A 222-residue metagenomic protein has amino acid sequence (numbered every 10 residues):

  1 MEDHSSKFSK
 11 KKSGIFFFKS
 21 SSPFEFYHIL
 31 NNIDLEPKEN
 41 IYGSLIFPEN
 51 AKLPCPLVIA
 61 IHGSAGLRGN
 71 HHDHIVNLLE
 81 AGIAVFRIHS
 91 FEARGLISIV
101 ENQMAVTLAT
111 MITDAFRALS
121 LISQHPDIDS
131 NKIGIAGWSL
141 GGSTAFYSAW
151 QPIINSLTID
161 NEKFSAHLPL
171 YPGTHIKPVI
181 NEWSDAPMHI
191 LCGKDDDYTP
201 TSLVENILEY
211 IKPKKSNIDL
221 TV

Functional and structural regions predicted by a protein language model:
E2-L53: N-terminal cap/lid segment of alpha/beta-hydrolase-fold proteins
S22-P23, K194-D197: Acidic beta-to-alpha connecting loop that harbors the catalytic carboxylate
L30-I46, L57-D127: Serine-hydrolase catalytic machinery in alpha/beta-hydrolase-like enzymes
N31, A109-D185, D197: Primarily recognizes the serine-hydrolase "nucleophile elbow" in alpha/beta-hydrolase and SGNH/GDSL folds
A60-A65, P172, G193-K194: Glycine-rich His-Gly loop
D73-H74, A186, P200-Y210: Short alpha-helix in the alpha/beta-hydrolase fold that links the catalytic acid
S184, H189-C192: Short beta-strand/loop motif that positions the catalytic acidic residue of the alpha/beta-hydrolase fold
K212-V222: Catalytic histidine neighborhood in serine/cysteine hydrolases with alpha/beta-hydrolase-type architecture
